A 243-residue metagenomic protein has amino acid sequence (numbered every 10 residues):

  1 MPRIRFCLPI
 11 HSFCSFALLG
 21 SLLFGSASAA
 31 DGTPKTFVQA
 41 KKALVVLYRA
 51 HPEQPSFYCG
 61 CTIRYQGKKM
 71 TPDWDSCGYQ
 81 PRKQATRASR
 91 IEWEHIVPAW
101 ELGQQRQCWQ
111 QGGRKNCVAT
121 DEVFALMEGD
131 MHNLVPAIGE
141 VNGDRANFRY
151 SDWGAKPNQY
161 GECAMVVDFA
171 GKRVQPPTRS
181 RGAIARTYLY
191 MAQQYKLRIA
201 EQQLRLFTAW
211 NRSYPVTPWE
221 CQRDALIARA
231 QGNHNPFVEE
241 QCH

Functional and structural regions predicted by a protein language model:
M1-L8: N-terminal secretory signal peptides that target proteins for export/translocation
L8-P9, A29: Intrinsically disordered, low-complexity peptide-like regions
H11-L22: Bacterial N-terminal signal peptides
F24-A27: N-terminal signal peptide c-region/cleavage motif recognized by signal peptidases
A30-R90, F207-A209, W219-E220, I227: Aromatic-lined ligand-binding clefts that engage carbohydrates, nucleic acids, or primary amines
W74-D75, Q80-H243: Domain-level detector of nuclease and nuclease-like folds in predominantly extracellular/periplasmic contexts
